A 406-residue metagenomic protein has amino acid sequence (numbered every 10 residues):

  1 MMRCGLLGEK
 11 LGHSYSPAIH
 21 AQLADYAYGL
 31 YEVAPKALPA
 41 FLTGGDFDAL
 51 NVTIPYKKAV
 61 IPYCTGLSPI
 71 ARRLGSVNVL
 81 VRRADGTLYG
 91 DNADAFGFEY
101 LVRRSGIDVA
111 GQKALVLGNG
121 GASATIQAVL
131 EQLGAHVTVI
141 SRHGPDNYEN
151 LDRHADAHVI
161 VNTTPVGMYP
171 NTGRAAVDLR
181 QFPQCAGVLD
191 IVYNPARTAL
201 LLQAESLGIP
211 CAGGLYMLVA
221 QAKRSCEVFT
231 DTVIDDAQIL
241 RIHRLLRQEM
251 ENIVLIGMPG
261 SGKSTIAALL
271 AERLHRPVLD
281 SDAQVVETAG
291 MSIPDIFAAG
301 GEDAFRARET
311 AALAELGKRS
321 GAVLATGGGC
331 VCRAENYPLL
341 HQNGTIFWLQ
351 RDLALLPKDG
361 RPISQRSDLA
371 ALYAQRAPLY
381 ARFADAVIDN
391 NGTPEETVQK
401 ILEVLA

Functional and structural regions predicted by a protein language model:
M2-S105, P195-R197, L201, L207 (+1 more regions): Phosphate/diphosphate ligand-binding glycine-rich loop within oxidoreductases
G8, N92-A95, V102, I107 (+2 more regions): Glycine-rich adenosine-cofactor-binding loop
D146-A212, C330-N336: Rossmann-like adenosine-cofactor binding region
V192-E251, N390: Adenosine-phosphate binding glycine-rich loop
L240-Q248, I253, L269, R273 (+1 more regions): NTP-dependent small-molecule kinase module
K263: Conserved lysine of the Walker
A283-H341: ATP-dependent small-molecule kinase phosphotransfer cores that center on conserved nucleotide phosphate-binding segments
Q342-L379, A386: A glycine- and Lys/Arg-enriched "phosphate-lid" helix/loop adjacent to the NTP-binding pocket of small-molecule kinases
